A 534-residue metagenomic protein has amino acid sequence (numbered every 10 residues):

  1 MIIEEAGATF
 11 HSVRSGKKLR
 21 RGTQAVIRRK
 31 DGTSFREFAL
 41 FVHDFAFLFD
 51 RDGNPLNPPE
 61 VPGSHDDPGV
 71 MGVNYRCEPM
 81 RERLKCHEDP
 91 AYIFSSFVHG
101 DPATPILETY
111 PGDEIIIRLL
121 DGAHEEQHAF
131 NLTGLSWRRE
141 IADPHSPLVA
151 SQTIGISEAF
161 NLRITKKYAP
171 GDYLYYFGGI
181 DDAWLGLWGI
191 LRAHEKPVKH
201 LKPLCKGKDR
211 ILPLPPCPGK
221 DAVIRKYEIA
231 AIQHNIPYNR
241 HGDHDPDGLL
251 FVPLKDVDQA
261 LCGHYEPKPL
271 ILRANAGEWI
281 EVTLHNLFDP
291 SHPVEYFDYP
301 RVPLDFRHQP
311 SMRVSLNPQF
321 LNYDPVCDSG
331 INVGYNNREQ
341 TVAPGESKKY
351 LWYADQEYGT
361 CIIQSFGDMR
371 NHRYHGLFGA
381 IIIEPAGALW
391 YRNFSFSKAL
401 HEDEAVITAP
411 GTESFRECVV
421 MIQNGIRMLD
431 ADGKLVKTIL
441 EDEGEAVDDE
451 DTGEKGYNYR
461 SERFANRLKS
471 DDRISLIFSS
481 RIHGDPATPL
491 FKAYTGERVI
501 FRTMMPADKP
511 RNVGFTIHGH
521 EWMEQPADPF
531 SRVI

Functional and structural regions predicted by a protein language model:
M1-I534: Copper-binding active sites and cupredoxin-like electron-transfer domains, recognizing His/Cys-rich ligand loops
